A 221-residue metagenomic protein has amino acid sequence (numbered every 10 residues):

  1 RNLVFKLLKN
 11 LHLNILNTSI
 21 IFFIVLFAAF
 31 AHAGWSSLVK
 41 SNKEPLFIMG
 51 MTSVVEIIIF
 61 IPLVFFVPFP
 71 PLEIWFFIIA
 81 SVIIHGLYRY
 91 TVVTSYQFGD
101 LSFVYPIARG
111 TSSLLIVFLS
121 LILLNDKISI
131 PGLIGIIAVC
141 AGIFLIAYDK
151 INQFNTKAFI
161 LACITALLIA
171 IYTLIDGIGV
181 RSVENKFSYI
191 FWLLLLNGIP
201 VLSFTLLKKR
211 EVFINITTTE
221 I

Functional and structural regions predicted by a protein language model:
F5-I83, R89-L101, Y148-L161, L195-I221: Membrane-interface interhelical linkers
L13-F22, L63-F76, I116-P131, I178-F187: Helix-coil boundary and interhelical linker segments in multi-pass alpha-helical membrane proteins
A29, S53-I57, R109-L114, I136-V139 (+2 more regions): Residue-level recognition of pore/gate-forming positions within transmembrane alpha-helices of multi-pass
K43-I48, V92-R109, K127, R181-S188: Structural motif at transmembrane-helix junctions in multi-pass transporters
G50-P62, I107-L119, L161-L174, I221: Small-residue-rich segments of transmembrane alpha-helices in multi-pass membrane proteins, especially helix faces
F60, V117-L123, I130-Y148: Hydrophobic transmembrane alpha-helices of multi-pass small-molecule transport proteins
G142, A158-D176, L193-P200: Alpha-helical transmembrane segments of multi-pass integral membrane proteins
